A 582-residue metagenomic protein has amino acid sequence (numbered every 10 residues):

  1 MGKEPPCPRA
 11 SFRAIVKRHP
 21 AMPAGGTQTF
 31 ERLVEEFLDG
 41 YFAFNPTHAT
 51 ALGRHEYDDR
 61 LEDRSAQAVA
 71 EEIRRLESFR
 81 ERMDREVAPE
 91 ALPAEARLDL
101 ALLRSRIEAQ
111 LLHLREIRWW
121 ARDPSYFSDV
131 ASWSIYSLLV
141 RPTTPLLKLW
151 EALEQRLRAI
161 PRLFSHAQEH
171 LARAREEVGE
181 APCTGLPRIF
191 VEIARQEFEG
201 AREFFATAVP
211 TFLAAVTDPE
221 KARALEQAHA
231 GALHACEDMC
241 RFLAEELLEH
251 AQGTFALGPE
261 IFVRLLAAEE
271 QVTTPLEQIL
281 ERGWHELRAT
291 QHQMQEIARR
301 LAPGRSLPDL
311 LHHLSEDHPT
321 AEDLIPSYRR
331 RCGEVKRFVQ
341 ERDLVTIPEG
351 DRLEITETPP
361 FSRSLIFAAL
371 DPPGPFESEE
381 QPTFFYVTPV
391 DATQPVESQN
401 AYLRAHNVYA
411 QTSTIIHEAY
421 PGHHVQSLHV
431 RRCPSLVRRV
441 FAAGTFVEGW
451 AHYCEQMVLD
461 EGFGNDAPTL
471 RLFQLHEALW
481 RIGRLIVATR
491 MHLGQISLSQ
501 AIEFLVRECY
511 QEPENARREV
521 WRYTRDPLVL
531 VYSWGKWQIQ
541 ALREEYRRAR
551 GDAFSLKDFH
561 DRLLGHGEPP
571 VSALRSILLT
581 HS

Functional and structural regions predicted by a protein language model:
F12, V16-S582: N-terminal maturation segment of proteins
